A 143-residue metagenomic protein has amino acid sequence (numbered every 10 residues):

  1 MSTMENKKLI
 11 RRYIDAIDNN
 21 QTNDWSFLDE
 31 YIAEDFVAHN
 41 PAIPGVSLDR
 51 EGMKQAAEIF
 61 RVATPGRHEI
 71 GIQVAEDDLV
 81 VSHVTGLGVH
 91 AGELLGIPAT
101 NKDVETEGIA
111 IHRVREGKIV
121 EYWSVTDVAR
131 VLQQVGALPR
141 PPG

Functional and structural regions predicted by a protein language model:
M1-G143: C-terminal and inter-domain tail/linker signature
